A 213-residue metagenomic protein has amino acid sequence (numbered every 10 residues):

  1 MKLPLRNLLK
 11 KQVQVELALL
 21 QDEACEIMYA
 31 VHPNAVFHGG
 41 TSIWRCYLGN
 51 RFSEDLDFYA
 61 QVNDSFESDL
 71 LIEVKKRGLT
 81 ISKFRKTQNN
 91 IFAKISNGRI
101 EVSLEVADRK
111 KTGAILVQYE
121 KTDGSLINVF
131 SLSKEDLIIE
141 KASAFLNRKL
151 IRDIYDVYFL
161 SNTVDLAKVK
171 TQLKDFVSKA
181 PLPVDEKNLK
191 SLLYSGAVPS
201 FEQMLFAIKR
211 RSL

Functional and structural regions predicted by a protein language model:
M1-A35, L48-L56, Q61-V62, F66-L213: Structured mid-to-C-terminal alpha-helical surface segments
F37-S42: Glycine-rich beta-strand-to-loop/alpha-helix junction loops that act as flexible
R45: Short N-terminal binding/cap micro-motifs at the start of the first secondary-structure element
